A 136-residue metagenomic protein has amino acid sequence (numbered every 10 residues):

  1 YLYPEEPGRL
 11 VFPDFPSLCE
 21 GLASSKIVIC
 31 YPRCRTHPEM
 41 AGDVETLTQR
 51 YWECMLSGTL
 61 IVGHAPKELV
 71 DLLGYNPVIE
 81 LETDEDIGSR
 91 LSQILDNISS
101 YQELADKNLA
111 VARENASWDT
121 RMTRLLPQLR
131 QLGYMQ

Functional and structural regions predicted by a protein language model:
Y1-Y75, D119-T123, L132: Nucleotide-sugar donor-binding catalytic core of glycosyltransferases
L10-P13, D86, S100, L104: Soluble or luminal CAZymes and related metallo-dependent hydrolases
Q49, E82, A116: Residue-level signal for the nucleotide or nucleotide-sugar donor/cofactor binding architecture
V78-E85, I94-I98: Conserved acidic donor-binding segment of nucleotide-sugar-dependent glycosyltransferases
R90-L91: C-terminal helix of von Willebrand factor
D96-Q131, M135: A charged, aromatic-enriched C-terminal amphipathic alpha-helix characteristic of glycosyltransferases across folds
